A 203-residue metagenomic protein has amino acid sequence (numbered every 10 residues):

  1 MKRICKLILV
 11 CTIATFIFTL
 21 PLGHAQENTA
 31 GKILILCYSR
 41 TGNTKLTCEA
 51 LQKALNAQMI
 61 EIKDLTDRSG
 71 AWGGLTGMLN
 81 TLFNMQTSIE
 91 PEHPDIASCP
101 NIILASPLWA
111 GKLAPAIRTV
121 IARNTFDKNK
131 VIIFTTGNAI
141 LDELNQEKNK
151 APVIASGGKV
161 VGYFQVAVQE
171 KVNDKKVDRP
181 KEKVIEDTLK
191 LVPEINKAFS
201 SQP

Functional and structural regions predicted by a protein language model:
M1-V10: Bacterial N-terminal signal peptides that target proteins for export
T12-T15, T19-L34, Y38-D64, M78 (+1 more regions): FMN-binding flavodoxin-like domain, especially the glycine-rich phosphate-binding loop
I62-G74: Acidic helix-start/capping segments at beta-turn-to-alpha-helix junctions
